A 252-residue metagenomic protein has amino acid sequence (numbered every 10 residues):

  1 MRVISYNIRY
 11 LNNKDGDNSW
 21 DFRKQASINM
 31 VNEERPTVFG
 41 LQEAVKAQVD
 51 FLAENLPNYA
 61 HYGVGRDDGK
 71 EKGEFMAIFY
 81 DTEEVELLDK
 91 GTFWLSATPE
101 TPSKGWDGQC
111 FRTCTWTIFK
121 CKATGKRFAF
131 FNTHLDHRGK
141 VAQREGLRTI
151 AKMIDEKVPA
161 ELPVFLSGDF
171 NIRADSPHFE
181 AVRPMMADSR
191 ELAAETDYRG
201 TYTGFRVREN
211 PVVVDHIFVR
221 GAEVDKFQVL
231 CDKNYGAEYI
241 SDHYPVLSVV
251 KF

Functional and structural regions predicted by a protein language model:
M1, T37-V38, F128, P163-F165 (+2 more regions): Short, Asp-centered acidic motifs that coordinate Mg2+ and/or phosphate in catalytic or ligand-binding sites
M1-N55, R66-E74, R148, F252: N-terminal, active-site-proximal structural segment of metallo-dependent hydrolase catalytic domains
S5-Q25, E71, L95-Q109, D136-G139 (+1 more regions): Acidic/histidine-rich helix-loop elements that form or flank divalent-metal/phosphate-binding sites at the catalytic
N7-I8, T133-L135, G168-F170, Y244: Active-site metal-binding loops of divalent metal-dependent hydrolases
V38-R127, Q228-V229: Structured beta-strand-rich core segments of catalytic domains in phosphoester-bond hydrolases
F39-Q42, G63-V64, F165-D169, D188-E191: Active-site neighborhood of phospho(di)ester-bond hydrolases with catalytic His/Asp-centered motifs
K122-R144: Metal-dependent phosphoester/phosphodiester hydrolase catalytic core
V141, E145, K152-V164, N171-F252: Metal-dependent phosphoester-hydrolase catalytic domains
